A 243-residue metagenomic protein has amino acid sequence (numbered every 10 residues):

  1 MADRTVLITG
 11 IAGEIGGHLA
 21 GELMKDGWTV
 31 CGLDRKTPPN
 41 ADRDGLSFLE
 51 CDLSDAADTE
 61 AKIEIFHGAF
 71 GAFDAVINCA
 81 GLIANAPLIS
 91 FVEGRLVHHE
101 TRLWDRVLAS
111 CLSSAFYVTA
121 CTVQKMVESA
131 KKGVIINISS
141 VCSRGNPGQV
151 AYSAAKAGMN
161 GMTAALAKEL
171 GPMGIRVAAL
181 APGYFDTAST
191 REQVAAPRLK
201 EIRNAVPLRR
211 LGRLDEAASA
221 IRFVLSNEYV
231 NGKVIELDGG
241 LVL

Functional and structural regions predicted by a protein language model:
A2-T29: Canonical Rossmann dinucleotide-binding motif of NAD(H)/NADP(H)-dependent dehydrogenases/reductases, specifically
I83-D105, G148-A151, R191-V194: Conserved mid-core segment of classical short-chain dehydrogenase/reductases
R95-F116, I136, M159: Catalytic Tyr-X3-Lys loop
T119, A155, T163: Active-site helix of classical SDR
Q124, A167-E169: Alpha-helical segment proximal to the catalytic Tyr-Lys
S140: Residue(s) in the substrate-gating loop at a strand-loop-helix junction that position the organic substrate next
G171-R176, V230-G232: Short, small/polar-rich loop/turn modules that mediate ligand/substrate recognition or access, typified
R210-L237, V242: C-terminal substrate-recognition "lid" of short-chain dehydrogenase/reductases
